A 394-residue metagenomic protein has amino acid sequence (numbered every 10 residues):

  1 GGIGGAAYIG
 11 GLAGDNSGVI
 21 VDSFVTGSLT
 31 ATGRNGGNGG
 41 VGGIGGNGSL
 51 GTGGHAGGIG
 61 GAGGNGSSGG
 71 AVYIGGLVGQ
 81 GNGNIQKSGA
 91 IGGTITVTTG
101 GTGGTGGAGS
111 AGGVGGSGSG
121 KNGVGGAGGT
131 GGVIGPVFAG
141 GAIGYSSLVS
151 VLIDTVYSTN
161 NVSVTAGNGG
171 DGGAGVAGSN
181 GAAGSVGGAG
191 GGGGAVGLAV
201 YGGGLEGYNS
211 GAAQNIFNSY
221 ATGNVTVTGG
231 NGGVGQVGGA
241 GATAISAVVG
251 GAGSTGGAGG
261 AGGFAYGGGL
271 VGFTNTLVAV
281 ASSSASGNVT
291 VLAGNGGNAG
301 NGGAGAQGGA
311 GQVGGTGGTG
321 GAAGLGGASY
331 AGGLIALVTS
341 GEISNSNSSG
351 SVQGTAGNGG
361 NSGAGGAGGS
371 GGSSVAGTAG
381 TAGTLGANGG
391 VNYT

Functional and structural regions predicted by a protein language model:
G1-T394: Surface-exposed loop/turn motifs in large extracellular/passenger domains
